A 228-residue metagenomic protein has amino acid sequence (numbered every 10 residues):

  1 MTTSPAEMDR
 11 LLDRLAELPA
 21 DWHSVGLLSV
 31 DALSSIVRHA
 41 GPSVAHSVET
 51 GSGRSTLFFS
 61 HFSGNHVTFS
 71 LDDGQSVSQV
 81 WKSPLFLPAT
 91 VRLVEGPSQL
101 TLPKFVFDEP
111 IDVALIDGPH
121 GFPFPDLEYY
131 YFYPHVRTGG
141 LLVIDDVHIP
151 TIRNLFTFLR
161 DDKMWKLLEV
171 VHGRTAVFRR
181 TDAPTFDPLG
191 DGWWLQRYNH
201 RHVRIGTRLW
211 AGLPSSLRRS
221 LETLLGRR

Functional and structural regions predicted by a protein language model:
M1-A6, H23-G26, S47-E49, H120-P125: Short, functional N-terminal and low-complexity linear motifs
T2-P42: Class I SAM-dependent methyltransferase Rossmann-like catalytic core, especially the SAM/SAH-binding loop
S34-R228: S-adenosylmethionine/decaboxylated-SAM
